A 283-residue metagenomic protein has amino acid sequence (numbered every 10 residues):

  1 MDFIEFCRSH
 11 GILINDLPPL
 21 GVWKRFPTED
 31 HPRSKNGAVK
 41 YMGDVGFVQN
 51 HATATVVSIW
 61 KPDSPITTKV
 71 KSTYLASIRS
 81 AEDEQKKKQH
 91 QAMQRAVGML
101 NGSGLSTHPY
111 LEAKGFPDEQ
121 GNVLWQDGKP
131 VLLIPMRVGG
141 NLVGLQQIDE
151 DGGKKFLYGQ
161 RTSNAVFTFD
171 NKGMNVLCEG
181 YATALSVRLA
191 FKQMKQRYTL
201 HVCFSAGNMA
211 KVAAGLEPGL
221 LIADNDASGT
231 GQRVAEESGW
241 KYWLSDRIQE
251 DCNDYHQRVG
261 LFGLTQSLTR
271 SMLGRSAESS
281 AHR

Functional and structural regions predicted by a protein language model:
M1-D2, K172-G173, L185-R283: TOPRIM fold recognition
M1-H108, A227-S228: Non-catalytic accessory segments of DNA primases and related replication-initiation nucleases
R8, E112, L189: Short polybasic/polar patches that bind polyanions
L17-P27, G121-L133, E250: Short linear loop/turn motifs
Q89, K129-E217: Phosphate-handling DNA/RNA-contact segment within nucleic-acid enzymes
P109-D127: Short, basic/aromatic recognition patches
